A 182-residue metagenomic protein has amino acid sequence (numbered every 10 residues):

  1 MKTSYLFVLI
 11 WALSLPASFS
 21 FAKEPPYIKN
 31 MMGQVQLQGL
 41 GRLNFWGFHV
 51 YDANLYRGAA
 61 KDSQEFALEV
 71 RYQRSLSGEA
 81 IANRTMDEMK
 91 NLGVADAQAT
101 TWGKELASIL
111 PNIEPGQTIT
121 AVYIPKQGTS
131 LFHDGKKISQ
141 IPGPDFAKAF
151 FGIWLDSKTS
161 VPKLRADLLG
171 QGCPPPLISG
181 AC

Functional and structural regions predicted by a protein language model:
M1-Y5: Positively charged n-region of N-terminal signal peptides that target proteins for export
F7-P16: Bacterial N-terminal signal peptides
F21-H133, K137-C182: Terminal leader/tail segments of proteins
